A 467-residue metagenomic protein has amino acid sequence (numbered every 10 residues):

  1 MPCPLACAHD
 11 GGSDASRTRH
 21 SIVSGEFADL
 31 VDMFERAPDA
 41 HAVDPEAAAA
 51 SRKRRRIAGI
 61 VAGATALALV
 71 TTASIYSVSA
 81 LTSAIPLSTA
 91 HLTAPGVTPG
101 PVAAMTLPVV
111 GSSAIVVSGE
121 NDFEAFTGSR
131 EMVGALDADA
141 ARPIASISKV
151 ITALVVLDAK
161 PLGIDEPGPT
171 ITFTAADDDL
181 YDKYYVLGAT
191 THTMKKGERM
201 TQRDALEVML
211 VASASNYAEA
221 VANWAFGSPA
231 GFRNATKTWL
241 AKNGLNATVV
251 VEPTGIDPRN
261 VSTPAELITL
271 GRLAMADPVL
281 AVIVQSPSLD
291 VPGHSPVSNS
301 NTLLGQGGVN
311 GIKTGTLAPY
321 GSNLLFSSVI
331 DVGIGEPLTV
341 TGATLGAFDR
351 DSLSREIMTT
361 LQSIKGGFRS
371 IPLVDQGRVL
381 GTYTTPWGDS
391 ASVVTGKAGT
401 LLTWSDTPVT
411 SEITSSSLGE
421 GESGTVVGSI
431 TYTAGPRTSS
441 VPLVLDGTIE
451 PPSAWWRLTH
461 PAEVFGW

Functional and structural regions predicted by a protein language model:
M1-G59: Terminal targeting segments of Actinobacterial cell-envelope proteins
G25-V31, S77-S83, G367-W467: Conserved SxxK-family serine transpeptidase/carboxypeptidase catalytic domain of penicillin-binding proteins
A42-A94: Hydrophobic single-pass membrane-targeting/anchoring helices
A84-A265, R272-P278: Active-site-adjacent loops and short helices of periplasmic peptidoglycan-processing enzymes
A103-M105, G197, T314-P319, E420-G421: Short Gly/Pro-enriched turn/cap motifs at secondary-structure boundaries
S118-E120, D158-K160, T174-D178, W224-F226 (+9 more regions): Solvent-exposed coil/turn segments that connect beta secondary-structure elements in extracytoplasmic/periplasmic
L280-F368, L373: A penicillin-recognizing enzyme superfamily signal
